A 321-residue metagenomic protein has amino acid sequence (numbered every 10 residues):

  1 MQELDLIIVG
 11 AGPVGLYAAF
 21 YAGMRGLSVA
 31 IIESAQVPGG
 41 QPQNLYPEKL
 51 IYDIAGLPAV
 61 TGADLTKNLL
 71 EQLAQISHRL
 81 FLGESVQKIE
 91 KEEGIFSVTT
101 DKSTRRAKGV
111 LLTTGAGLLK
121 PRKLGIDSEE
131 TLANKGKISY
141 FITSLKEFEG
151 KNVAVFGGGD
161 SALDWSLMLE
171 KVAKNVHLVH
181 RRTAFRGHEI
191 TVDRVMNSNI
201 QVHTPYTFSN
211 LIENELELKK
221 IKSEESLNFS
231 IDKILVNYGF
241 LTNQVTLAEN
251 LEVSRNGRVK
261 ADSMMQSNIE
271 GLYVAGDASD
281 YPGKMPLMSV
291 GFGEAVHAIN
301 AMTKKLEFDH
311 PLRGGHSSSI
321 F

Functional and structural regions predicted by a protein language model:
M1-V9, V37, L80-K151, K220-E224 (+3 more regions): FAD-binding core/adjacent interface of flavoenzyme oxidoreductases
L4-A30, W165-E170: N-terminal Rossmann-like FAD-binding beta1-loop-alpha1 element of flavoenzymes
G23-N44, V176-G187: Glycine-rich FAD pyrophosphate-binding loop
Q36, E149-V172: Rossmann-like NAD(P)H-binding beta-loop-alpha module
Q36-V60, H188-V192, M196: Conserved N-terminal glycine-rich FAD pyrophosphate-binding loop of Rossmann-like flavoproteins
L73-T100, T104-A107, E170-A261, H310-S318: A Rossmann-like FAD-binding core segment of flavoenzymes
D127-E149, K233, N237-S289, H297-A301: FAD-site-proximal beta/loop scaffold in flavoenzymes
L163-W165, A278-F321: A conserved FAD-binding loop/helix module that cradles the flavin
